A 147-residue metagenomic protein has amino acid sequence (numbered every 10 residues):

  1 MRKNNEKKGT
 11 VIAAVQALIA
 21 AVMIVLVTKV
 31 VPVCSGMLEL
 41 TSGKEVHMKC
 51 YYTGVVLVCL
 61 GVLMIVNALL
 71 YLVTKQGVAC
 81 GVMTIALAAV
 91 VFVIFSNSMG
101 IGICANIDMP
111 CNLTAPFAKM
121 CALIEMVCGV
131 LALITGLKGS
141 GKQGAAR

Functional and structural regions predicted by a protein language model:
R2-K3, K138-R147: Short, charged juxtamembrane terminal tails flanking transmembrane helices
N5-E45: N-terminal signal-anchor transmembrane alpha-helix
K7, V11-I19, V78-N97: Transmembrane alpha-helical segments of multi-pass membrane proteins
G9, A13-Q16, I107-K138: Alpha-helical membrane-associated segments of multi-pass integral membrane proteins
V22-K29, V66-Q76, V93-G100, V127-G141: Structural signature of transmembrane alpha-helix termini at the membrane-water interface
P32-G54, I94-C121: Interfacial non-cytosolic loop connecting adjacent transmembrane helices
V55-Y71, A86: Hydrophobic alpha-helical transmembrane segments
M64, M83-F92, K119, E125-G129: Hydrophobic alpha-helical segments of small multi-pass membrane proteins
